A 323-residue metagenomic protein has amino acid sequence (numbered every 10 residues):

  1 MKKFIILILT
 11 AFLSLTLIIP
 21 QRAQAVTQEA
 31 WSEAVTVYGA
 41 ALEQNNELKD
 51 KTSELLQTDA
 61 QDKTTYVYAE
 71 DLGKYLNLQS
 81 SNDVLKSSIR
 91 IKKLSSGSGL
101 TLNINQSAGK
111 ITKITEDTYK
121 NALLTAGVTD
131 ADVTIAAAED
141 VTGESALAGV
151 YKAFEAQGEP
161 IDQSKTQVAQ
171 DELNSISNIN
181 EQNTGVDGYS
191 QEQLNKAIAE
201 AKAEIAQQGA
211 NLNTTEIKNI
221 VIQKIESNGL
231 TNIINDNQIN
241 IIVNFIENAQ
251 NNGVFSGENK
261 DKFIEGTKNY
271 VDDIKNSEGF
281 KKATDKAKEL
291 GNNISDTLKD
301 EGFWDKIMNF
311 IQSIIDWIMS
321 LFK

Functional and structural regions predicted by a protein language model:
M1-A25, I311-I314, I318: Sec-dependent N-terminal signal peptides of Gram-positive bacterial secreted proteins and lipoproteins
Q24-G97: Basic/polar, acidic-poor N-terminal "presequence/leader" segments that form or can form short amphipathic helices
V35-G39, N103-K110, T134-D140, T184-D187 (+4 more regions): Second-shell loop/turn segments in exported
N46, G109-D117, D140-A148, P160-Q167 (+8 more regions): Soluble non-cytosolic domains of exported or imported proteins
L48-L56, I114-L123, V150, G209 (+3 more regions): Short, non-transmembrane amphipathic alpha-helical segments
Y75-V128: Signal peptide-directed extracytoplasmic domains
L124-N237: Soluble oligomerization/assembly scaffold segments of membrane-associated complexes
Q223-K323: Charged, long alpha-helical assembly modules
